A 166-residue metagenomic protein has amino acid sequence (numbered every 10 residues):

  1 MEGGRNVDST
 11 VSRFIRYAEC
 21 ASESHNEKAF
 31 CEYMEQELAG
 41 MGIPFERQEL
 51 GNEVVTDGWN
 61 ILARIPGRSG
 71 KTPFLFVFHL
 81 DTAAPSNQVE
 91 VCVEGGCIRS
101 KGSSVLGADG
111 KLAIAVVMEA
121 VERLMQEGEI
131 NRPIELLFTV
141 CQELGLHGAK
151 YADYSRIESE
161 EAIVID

Functional and structural regions predicted by a protein language model:
E2-H25: N-terminal capping segment at the start of a domain
V7-T10, E27, C31, G110-A113: Generic structural signal for well-ordered, non-membrane alpha-helical segments in soluble metabolic enzymes
Y17-C20, M41, R123-G128: Change "in soluble alpha/beta enzymes" to "in soluble alpha/beta proteins
E23-S69: A non-catalytic alpha/beta surface segment that caps or lines the substrate-entry region of metallo-dependent hydrolase
E46-Q48, F76-F78, I98-S100, L136-F138 (+1 more regions): General beta-strand structural signal in soluble alpha/beta enzymes
G58, S69-F74, N87-Q88, E94-G95 (+2 more regions): Short coil/turn connectors at secondary-structure junctions
R64-A108: Catalytic-core environment of secreted peptidases
G102, L106-D166: Acidic/histidine-rich catalytic neighborhood of metal-dependent amide-processing enzymes
